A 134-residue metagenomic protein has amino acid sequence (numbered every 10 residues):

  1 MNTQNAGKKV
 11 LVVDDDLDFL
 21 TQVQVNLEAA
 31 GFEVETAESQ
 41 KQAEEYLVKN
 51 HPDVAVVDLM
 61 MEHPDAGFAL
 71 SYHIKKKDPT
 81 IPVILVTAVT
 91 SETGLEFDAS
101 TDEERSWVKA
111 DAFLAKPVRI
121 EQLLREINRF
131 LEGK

Functional and structural regions predicted by a protein language model:
M1-K9, A115, R119-K134: Non-catalytic signal-transmission and effector/linker regions of two-component phosphorelay proteins
L17-E35: Two-component/phosphorelay signaling modules centered on CheY-like receiver
T36-E45, G67: Helix N-cap/capping motif at the beta->alpha junctions
E45, F68-T80, S100-D102: Short amphipathic alpha-helix used as the core "switch/output" element in two-component signaling
N50-V56: Active-site beta3 strand of CheY-like receiver
D58-Y72: Conserved phosphotransfer microenvironments
A69, T90-L114, E121, R125: Alpha4 helix (beta4-alpha4-beta5 surface) of REC/receiver domains from two-component response regulators
V86-T87: Hydrophobic/aromatic residues positioned on beta-strands within the core alpha/beta folds
